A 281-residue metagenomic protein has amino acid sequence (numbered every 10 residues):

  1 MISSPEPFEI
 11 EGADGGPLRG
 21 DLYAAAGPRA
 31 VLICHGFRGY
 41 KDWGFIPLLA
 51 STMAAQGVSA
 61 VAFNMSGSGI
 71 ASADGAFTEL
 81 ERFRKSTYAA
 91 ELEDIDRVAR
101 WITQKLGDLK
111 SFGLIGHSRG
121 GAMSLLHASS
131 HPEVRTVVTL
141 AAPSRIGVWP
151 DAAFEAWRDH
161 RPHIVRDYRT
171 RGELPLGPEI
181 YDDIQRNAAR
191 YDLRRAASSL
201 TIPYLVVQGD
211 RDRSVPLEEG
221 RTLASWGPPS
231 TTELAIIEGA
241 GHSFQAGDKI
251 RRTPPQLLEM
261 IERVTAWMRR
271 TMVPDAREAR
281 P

Functional and structural regions predicted by a protein language model:
M1-A25: N-terminal cap/lid segment of alpha/beta-hydrolase-fold proteins
R38-A50, E218-E219: The serine-hydrolase catalytic nucleophile loop
I46, I202, P216-S225: Short alpha-helix in the alpha/beta-hydrolase fold that links the catalytic acid
A50-T78: Conserved alpha/beta-hydrolase
R82-K105: Alpha/beta-hydrolase active-site loop
V98-R158: Primarily recognizes the serine-hydrolase "nucleophile elbow" in alpha/beta-hydrolase and SGNH/GDSL folds
S199-L200, V206-Q208, D212: Short beta-strand/loop motif that positions the catalytic acidic residue of the alpha/beta-hydrolase fold
A240, F244, D248-P281: Catalytic active-site module of serine/aspartate enzymes centered on a nucleophile-bearing elbow/loop
